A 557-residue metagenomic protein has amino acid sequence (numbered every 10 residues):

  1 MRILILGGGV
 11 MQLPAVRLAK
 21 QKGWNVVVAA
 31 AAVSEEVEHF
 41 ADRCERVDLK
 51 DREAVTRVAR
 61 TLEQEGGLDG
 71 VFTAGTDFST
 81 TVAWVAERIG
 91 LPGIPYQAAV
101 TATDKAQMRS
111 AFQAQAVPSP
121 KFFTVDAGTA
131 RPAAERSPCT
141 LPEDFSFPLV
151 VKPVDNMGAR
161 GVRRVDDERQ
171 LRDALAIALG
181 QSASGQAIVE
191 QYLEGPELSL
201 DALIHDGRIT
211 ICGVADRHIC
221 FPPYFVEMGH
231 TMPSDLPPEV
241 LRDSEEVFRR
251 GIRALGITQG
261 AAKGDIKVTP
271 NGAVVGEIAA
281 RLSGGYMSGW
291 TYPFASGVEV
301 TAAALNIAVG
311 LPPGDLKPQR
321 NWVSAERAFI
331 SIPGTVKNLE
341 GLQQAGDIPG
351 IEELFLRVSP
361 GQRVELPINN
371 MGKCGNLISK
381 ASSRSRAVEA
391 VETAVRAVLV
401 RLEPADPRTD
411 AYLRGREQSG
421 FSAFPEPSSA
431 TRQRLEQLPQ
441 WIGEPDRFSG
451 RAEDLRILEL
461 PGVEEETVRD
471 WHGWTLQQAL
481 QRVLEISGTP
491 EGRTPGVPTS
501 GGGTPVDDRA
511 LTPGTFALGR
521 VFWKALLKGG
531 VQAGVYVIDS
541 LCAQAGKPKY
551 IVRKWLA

Functional and structural regions predicted by a protein language model:
M1-A98, G128-R131, P312-G314, Q319 (+3 more regions): ATP-binding N-terminal substructure of ATP-dependent carboxylate-amine bond-forming enzymes
A54-V55, A134, T140, L171-R172 (+2 more regions): Short, conserved charged micro-motifs
E87-G161: A conserved helix-loop-beta module that forms one wall/lid of the active-site cleft in ATP-utilizing catalytic domains
V162-A273, L282: Internal nucleotide-binding/catalytic subdomain
R163, Q191, P293, K373-A381: Short, well-ordered beta-strand elements within core beta-sheets of diverse protein domains
D166-D167, A202, F329-I332, L377-S383: Short beta-strand-to-loop capping motifs
D243-G264, P270, A279-K337: Active-site "cap" helix and flanking loop/linker of ATP-utilizing ligase/carboxylase catalytic domains
F329-P360: Glycine-rich active-site loop/lid that clamps phosphate-bearing ligands
